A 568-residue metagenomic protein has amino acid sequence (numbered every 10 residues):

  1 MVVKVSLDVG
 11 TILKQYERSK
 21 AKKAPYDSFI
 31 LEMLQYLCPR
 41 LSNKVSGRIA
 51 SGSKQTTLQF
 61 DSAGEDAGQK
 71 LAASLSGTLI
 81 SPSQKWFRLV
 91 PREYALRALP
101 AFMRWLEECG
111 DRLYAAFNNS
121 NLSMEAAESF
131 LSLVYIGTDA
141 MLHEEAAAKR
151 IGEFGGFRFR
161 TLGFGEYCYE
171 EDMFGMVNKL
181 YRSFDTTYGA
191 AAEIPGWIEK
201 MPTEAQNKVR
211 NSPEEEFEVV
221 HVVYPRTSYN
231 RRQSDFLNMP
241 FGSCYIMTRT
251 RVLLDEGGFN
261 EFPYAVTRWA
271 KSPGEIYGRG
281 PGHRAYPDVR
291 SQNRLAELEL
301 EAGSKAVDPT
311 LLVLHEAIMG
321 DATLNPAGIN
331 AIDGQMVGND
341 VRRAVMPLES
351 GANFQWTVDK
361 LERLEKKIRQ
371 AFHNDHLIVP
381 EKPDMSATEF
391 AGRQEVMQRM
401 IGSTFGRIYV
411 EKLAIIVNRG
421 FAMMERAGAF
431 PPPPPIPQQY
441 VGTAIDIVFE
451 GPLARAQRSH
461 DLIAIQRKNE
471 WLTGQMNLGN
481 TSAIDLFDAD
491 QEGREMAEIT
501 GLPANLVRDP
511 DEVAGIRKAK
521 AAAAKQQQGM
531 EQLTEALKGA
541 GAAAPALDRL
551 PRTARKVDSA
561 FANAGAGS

Functional and structural regions predicted by a protein language model:
M1-F29, S42, R48, L312-S568: C-terminal anchoring/interaction modules
M1-N211: Extended, helix-rich architectural segments
V3, E17, A21, E145-I329: Structured, contiguous alpha/beta core segments that scaffold functional sites
I30, L75-S76, E125-V134, V219 (+5 more regions): Generic hydrophobic, helix-prone segments enriched in Leu/Val/Ile
E32-P39, Q69-I80, Y286-A302, Q491-E498 (+1 more regions): Short, hydrophobic/amphipathic alpha-helical patches that form generic packing surfaces within helical domains
M33-D61, F130-L131, E204-N238, N330-S350: An N-terminal domain-start capping segment
L37-C38, S53, A98-A146, Y277-V313 (+2 more regions): Long, contiguous amphipathic alpha-helices that act as assembly "spine/axial" helices in icosahedral shell and virion
R104-W105, R112, P263, N339-D340 (+1 more regions): Short, flexible segments with low predicted structural confidence
